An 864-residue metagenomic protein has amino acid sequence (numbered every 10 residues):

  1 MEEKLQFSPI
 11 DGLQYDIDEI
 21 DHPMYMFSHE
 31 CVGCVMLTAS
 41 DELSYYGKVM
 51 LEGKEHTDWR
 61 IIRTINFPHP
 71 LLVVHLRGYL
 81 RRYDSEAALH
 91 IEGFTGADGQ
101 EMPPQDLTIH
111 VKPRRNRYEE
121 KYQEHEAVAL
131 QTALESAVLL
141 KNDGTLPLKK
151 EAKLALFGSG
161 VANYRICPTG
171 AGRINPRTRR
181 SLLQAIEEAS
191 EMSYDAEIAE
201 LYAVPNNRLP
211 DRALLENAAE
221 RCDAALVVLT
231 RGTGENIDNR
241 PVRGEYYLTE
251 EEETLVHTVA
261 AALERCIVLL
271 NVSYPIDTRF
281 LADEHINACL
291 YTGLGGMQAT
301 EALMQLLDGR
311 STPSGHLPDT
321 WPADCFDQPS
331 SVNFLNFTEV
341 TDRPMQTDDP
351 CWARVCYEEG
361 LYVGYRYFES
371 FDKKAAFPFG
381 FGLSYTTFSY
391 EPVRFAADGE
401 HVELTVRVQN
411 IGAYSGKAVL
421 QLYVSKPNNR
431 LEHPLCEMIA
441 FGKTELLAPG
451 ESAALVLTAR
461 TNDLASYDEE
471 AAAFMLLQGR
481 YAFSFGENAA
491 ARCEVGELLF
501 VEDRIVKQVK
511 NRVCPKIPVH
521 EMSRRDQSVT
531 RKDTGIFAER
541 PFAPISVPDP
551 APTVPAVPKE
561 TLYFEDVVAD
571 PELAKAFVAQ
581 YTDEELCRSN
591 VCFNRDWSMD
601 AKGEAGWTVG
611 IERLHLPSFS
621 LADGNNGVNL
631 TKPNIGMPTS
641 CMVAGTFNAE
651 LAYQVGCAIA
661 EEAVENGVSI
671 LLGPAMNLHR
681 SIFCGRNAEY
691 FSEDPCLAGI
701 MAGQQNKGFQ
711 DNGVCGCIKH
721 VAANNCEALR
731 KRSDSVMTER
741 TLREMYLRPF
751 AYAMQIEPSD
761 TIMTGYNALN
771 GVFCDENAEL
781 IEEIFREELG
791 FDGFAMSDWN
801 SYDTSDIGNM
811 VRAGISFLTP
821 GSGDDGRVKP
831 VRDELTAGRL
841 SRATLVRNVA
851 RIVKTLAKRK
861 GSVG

Functional and structural regions predicted by a protein language model:
M1-E2, Q6, P70, R77-E469 (+2 more regions): Glycoside hydrolase catalytic-domain context in secreted enzymes
E2-C34: Extracellular ectodomain segments of secreted/surface proteins
I20-M26, W59-I65, P392-A397: Short amphipathic beta-strand and strand-loop transition segments with alternating hydrophobic
S28-L43, V408: A short glycine/threonine-centered beta-strand motif
E42-Y46, A413-S415: Extracellular acidic loop/turn motifs
S44-E55: Change to "...patches in solvent-exposed regions of secreted, membrane-anchored, or virion-exposed structural
G53-I62, N428: Short, solvent-exposed loop/linker segments at beta-strand-coil boundaries, enriched for Pro/Gly and Ser/Thr
C493-V509: C-terminal tail/sorting-segment detector
